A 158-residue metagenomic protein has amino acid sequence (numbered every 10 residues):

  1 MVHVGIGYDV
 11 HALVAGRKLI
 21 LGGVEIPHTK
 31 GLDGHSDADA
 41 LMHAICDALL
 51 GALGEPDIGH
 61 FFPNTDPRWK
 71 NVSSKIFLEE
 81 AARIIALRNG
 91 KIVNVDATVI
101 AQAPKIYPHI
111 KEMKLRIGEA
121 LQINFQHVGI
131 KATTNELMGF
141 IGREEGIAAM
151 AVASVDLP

Functional and structural regions predicted by a protein language model:
M1-K111, A120-L121: RNase III-family endoribonuclease catalytic core
G5-G7, E136-G139: Glycine-rich, charged/polar anion/phosphate-binding loops that engage phosphate groups from diverse ligands
Y107-P108, L137-I141: Short active-site-adjacent structural elements
I110-K114, E144: Short, low-complexity, polybasic intrinsically disordered segments
I117: Glycine-rich, mobile lid/loop segments that gate access to catalytic sites or pores
N124-H127: Short acidic capping loops at alpha-helix termini that bridge into adjacent secondary structure
I130-T134: Pyridoxal 5′-phosphate
I141-P158: C-terminal edge-of-domain segments
